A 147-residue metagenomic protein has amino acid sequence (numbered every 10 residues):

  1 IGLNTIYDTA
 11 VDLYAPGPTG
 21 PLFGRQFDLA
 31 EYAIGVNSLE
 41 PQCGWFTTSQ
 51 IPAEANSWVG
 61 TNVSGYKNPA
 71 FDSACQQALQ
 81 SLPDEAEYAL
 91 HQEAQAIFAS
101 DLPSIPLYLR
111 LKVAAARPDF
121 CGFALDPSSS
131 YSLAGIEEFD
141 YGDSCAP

Functional and structural regions predicted by a protein language model:
N4-T19: Short helix-initiation/N-cap motifs at beta->coil->alpha
P18-P147: Detector for C-terminal structural segments
